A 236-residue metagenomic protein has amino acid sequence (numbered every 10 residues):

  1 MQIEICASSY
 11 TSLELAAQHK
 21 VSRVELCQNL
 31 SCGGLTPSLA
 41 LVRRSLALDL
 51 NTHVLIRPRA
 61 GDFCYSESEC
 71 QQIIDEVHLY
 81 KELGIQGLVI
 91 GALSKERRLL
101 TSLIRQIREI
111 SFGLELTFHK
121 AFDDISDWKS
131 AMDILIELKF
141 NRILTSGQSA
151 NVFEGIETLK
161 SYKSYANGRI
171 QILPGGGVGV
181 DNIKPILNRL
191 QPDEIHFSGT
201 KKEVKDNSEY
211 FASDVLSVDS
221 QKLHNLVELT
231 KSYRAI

Functional and structural regions predicted by a protein language model:
M1-V24, N29-T36: N-terminal pre-domain/capping segments
I3-A7, V24-L26, T52-I56, L88-I90 (+4 more regions): Hydrophobic faces of well-ordered beta-strands that scaffold small-molecule active sites in alpha/beta enzyme cores
S8-H19, C64-L79, D123-L138, L159-S164 (+2 more regions): Catalytic cores of alpha/beta
Y10-T11, L30-L50, E67-Q71, A92-F112 (+5 more regions): Active-site-adjacent beta->alpha loops and helix N-cap segments on the catalytic face of soluble alpha/beta enzymes
H19, L48-N51, E82-G87, I110-L114 (+2 more regions): A structural motif corresponding to the C-terminal end of an alpha-helix and its immediate exit/capping segment
I56-F63: Glycine-rich nucleotide/cofactor/substrate-binding loop typically near the N-terminus or early in the first domain
A60, N167-I236: C-terminal alpha-helical cap/extension of soluble enzyme domains
D75-A92, E96-L99: Ordered, amphipathic secondary-structure segments that act as subunit-interaction surfaces in large macromolecular
